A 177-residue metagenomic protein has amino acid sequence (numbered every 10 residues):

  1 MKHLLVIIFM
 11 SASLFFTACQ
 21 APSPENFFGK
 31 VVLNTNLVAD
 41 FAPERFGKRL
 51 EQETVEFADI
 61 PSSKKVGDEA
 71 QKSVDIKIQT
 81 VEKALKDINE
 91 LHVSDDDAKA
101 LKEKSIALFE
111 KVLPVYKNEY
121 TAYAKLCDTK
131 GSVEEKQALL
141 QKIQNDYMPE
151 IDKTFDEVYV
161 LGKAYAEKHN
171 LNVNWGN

Functional and structural regions predicted by a protein language model:
M1-G29: Bacterial Sec-dependent N-terminal signal peptides
C19-D75, L171-N177: Immediate post-signal-peptide N-terminus of mature secreted/exported proteins
G29-K30, Q71-D75, K99-A107, E134-N145: Short, charged, amphipathic alpha-helical segments
F46-R49, K77-D87, V115-N118: Amphipathic, well-ordered alpha-helical segments in soluble domains
K64-K86, L91-H92: N-terminal low-complexity, intrinsically disordered segments
A84-A107, C127: Short, solvent-exposed, charged loop/turn and helix-capping segments that join or cap alpha-helices on peripheral
Y116-N177: A charged, solvent-exposed segment within the mature domains of Sec-exported extracytoplasmic proteins
